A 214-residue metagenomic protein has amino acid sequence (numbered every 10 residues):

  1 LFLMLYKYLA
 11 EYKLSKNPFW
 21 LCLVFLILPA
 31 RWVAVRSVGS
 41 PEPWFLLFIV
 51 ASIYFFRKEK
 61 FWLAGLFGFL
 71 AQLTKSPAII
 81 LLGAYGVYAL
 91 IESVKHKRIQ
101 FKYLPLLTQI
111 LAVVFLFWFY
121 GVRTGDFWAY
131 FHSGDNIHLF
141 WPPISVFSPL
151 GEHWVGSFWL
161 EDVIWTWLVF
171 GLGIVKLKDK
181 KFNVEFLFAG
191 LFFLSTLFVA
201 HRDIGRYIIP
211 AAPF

Functional and structural regions predicted by a protein language model:
F2-L28, L46-L47: Transmembrane-helix signature of polytopic, membrane-embedded enzymes that assemble or transfer cell-envelope glycans
V24, P43-L63, F214: Specific aromatic-rich, kink-prone transmembrane helix
A34-E42, I204-G205: Short acidic/glycine- and proline-prone juxtamembrane loop motifs at membrane-interface regions of multi-pass membrane
I49-F55, W62-Y88, I110-L111, F193-L194: Membrane-interface alpha helices of multi-pass inner-membrane proteins
K97-F119: Hydrophobic alpha-helical membrane-interfacial segments at the cytosolic entry of transmembrane helices
D126-G156: Luminal/periplasmic active-site loops of membrane-embedded glycosylation enzymes
W159-T196, A212-F214: Hydrophobic, aromatic-rich transmembrane alpha-helices and their immediate juxtamembrane boundary segments
R202-F214: Hydrophobic/aromatic-rich transmembrane helices and adjacent perimembrane loops
